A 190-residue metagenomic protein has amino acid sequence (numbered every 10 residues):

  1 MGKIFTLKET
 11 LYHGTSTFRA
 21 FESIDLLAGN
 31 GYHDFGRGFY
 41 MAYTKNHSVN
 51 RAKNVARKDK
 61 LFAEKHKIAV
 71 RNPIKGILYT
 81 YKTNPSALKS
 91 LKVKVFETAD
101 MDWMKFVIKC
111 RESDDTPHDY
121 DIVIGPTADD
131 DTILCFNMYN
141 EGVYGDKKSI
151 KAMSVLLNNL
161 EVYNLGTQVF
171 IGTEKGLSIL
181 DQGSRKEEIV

Functional and structural regions predicted by a protein language model:
M1-E9, H33-R37, V49-V190: Conserved NAD+-utilizing ADP-ribose enzyme module
I4-D34: Short aromatic-glycine-(Arg/Gly/Cys) micro-motifs in beta-strand/loop hairpins
